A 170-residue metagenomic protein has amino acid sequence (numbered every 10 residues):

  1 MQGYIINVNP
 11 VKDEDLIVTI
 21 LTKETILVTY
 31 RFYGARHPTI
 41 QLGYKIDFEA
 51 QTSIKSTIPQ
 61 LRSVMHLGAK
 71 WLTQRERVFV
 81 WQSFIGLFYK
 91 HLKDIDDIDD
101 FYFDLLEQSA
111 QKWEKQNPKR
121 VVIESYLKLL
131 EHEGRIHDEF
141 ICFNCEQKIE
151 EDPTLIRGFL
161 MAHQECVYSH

Functional and structural regions predicted by a protein language model:
M1-D15, L21-H170: Non-catalytic alpha-helical scaffolds and adjoining flexible linkers that form interface surfaces for assembly
